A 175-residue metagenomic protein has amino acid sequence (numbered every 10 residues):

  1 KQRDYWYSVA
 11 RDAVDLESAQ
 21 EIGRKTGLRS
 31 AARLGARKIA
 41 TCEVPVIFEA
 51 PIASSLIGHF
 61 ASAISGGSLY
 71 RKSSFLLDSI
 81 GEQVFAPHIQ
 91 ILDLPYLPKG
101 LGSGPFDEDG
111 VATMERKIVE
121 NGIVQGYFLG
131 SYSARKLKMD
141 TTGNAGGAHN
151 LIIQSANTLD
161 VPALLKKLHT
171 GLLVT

Functional and structural regions predicted by a protein language model:
K1-F60, I64, G126: Internal alpha/beta scaffold segment
R3-W6, R71, P98-K99: General secondary-structure edge motif
S8-A10, S18, E49, S65 (+4 more regions): Alpha-helix initiation/capping motif
G23, S79-T175: Dual-mode signal for accessory low-complexity, basic/Gly-rich regions
A61, S65, F75, L137-M139: Residue-level signature of transmembrane alpha-helix interfaces in integral membrane proteins
S65-F85: Amphipathic alpha-helical
